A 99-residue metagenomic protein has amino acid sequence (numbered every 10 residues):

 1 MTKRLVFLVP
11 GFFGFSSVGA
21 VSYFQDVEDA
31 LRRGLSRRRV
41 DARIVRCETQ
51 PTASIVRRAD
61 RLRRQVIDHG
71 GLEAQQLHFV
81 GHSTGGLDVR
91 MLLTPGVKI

Functional and structural regions predicted by a protein language model:
M1-L77: Active-site catalytic motif of lipid deacylating hydrolases and related acyltransferases
G81-V89: Gly/Ala-rich beta-loop-alpha elbow adjacent to hydrolase catalytic centers
M91-P95: Active-site signature of alpha/beta-hydrolase-fold catalytic machinery across serine- and Asp/Cys-nucleophile hydrolases
